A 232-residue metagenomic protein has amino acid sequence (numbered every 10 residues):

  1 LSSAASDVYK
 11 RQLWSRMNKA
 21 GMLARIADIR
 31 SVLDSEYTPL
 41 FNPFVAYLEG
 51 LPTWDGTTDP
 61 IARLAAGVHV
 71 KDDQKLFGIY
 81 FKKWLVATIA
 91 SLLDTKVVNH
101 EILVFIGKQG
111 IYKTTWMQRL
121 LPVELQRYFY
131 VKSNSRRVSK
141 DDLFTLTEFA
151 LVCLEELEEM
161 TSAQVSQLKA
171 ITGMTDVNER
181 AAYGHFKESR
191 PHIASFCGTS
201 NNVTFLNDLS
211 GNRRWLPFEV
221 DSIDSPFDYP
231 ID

Functional and structural regions predicted by a protein language model:
L1-A5, Y9: Single conserved hydrophobic/aromatic residue that forms the stacking wall/gate of nucleotide- or nucleobase-binding
K10-L51: N-terminal accessory alpha/beta regions
S35-T147: P-loop NTPase catalytic core of nucleic-acid-dependent motor ATPases
D142-T147, A181-T199: AAA+/SF3 P-loop NTPase mechanochemical coupling elements
E148-A150, T175, H192-S195, S210-L216: Short glycine-/polar-rich loops that comprise or flank the Walker A/P-loop and associated switch/sensor motifs
A150-T172, L206-G211: Conserved AAA+/SF3 P-loop NTPase catalytic/coupling segment centered on the Walker-B
V165-E188: Conserved catalytic/switch belt of AAA+ P-loop NTPases
N207-S225: A short helix-turn-beta junction within AAA+ P-loop NTPase domains corresponding to the substrate/partner-engaging
